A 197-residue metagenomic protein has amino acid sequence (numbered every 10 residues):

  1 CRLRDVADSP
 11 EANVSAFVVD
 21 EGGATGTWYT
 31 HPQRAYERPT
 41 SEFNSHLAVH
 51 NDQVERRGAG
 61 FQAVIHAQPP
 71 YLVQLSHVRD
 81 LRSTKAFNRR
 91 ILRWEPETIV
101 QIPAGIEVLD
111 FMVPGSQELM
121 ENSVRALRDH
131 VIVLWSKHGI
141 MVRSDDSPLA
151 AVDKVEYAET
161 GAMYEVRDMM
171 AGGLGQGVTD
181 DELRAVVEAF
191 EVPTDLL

Functional and structural regions predicted by a protein language model:
C1-L197: Glycine-rich flexible loops
